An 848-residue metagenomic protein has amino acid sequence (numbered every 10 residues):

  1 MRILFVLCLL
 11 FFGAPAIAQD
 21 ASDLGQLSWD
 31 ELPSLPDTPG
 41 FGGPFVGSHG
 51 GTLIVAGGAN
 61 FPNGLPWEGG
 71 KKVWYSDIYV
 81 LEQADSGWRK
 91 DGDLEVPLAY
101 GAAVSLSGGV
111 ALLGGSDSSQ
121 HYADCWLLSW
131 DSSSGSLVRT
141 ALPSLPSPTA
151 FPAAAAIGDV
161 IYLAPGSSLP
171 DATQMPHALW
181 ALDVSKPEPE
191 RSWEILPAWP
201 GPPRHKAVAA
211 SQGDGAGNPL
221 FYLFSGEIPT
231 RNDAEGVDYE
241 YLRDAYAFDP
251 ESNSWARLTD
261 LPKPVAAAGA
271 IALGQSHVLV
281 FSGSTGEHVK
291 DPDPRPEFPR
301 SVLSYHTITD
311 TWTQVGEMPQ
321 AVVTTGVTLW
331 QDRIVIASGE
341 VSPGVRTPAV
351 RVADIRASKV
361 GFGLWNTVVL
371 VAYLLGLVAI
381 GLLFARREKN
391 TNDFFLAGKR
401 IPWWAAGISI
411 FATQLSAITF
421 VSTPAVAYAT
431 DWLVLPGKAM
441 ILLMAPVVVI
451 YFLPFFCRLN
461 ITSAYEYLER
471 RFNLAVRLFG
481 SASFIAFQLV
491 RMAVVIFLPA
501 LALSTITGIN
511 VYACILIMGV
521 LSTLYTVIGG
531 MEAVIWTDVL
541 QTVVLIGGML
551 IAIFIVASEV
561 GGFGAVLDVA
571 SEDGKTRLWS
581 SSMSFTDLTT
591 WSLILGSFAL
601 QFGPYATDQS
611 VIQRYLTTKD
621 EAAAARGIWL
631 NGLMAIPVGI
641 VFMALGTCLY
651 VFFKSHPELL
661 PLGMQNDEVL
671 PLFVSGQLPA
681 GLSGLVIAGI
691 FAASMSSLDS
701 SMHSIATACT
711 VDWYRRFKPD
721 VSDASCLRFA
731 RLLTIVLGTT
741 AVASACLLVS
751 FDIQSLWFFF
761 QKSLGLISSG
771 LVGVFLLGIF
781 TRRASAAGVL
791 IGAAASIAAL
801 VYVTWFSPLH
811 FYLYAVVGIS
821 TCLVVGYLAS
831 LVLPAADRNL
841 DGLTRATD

Functional and structural regions predicted by a protein language model:
M1-V6: Sec-dependent signal peptide recognition, specifically the positively charged N-region followed immediately by
Q19-G361: Kelch-like beta-propeller repeat domains
S358-D848: Membrane-embedded helix-loop-helix hairpins and adjacent transmembrane boundary segments in multi-pass transporters
